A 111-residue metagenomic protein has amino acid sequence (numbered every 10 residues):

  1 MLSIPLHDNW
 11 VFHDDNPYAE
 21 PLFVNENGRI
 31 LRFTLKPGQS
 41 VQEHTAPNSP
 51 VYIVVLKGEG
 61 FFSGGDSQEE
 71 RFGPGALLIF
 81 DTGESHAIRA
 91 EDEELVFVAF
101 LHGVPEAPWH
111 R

Functional and structural regions predicted by a protein language model:
M1-R29, Q42, W109-R111: A short, N-terminal "cap"/entry segment at the start of jelly-roll beta-barrel domains of the cupin/DSBH fold
R29-A46: Conserved short histidine dyad/triad with adjacent acidic residue
P37, N48, Q68, E84-S85 (+1 more regions): A generic "binding-loop/recognition-motif" signal
V41-E43, F62-S63, F80, S85-E91: Short beta-strand His + acidic residue motifs that chelate non-heme Fe in jelly-roll/DSBH and cupin folds
N48-G65: Glycine- and acidic-residue-biased ligand/ion/polar-headgroup-sensing regions
D66-T82: Short acidic-glycine-tyrosine-enriched beta hairpin
T82-E106: Ligand-binding loop in jelly-roll beta-barrel domains
